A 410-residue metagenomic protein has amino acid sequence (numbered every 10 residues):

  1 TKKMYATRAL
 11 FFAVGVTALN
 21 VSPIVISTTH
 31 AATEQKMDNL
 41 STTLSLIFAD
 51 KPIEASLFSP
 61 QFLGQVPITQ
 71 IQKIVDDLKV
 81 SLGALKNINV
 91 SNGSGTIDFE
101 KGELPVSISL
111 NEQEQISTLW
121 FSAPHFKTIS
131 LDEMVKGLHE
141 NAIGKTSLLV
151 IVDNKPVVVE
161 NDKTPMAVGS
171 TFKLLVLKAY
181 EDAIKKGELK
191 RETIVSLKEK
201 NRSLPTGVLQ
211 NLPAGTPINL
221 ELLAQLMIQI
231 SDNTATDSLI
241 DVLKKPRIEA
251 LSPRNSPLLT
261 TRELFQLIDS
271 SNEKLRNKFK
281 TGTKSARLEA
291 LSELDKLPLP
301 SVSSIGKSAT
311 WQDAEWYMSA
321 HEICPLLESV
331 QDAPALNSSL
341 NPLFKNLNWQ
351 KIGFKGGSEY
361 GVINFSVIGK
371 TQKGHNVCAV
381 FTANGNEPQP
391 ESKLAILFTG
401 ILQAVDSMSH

Functional and structural regions predicted by a protein language model:
I26-I47: Short, low-complexity N-terminal intrinsically disordered segments enriched in polar/charged residues
L46-S91: Short solvent-exposed beta->alpha transition segments
Q72-I116: Surface-exposed, charged secondary-structure patches
H125-K136, E140-A142, V157, P246 (+1 more regions): Structured C-terminal helix/loop/strand segments within mature extracytoplasmic catalytic/sensor domains
K127, L131, A214-L297, V302-S303 (+1 more regions): Active-site-adjacent helix/loop patches that line small-molecule binding or acyl-intermediate pockets
N141-M166, L177, E181, K185-L189: Short, conserved catalytic-motif segment at the N-terminal edge
A167-V195, M227, A379: Active-site SXXK
K186-P213: Short, glycine/proline-biased beta-turn/loop segments that scaffold the active-site neighborhood
